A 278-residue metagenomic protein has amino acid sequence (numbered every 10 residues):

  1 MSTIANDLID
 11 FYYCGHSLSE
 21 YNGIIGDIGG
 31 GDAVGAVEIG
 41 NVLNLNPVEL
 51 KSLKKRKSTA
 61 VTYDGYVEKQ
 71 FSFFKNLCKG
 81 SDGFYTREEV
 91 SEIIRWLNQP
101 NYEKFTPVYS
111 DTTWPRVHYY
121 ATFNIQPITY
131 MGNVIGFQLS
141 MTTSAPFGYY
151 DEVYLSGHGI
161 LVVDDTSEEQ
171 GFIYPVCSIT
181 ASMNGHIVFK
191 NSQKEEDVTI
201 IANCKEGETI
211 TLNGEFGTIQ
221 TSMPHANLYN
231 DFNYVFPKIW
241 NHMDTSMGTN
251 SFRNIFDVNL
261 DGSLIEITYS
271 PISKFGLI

Functional and structural regions predicted by a protein language model:
M1-P47: Polar/acidic, low-complexity leader/linker segments enriched in S/T/G and N/D
T3-Y13, E103-P107, H186-K190, I219-T221: Short polybasic amphipathic segments
L18-G29, P115-F123, D197-C204: Short amphipathic beta-strand/extended segments with alternating polar/hydrophobic composition
K51-F84, N133-F147, N250: Oligomerization/assembly interface segments of phage tail-like spikes and tubes
G65-S110: Long, hydrophobic/aromatic-enriched structural stretches that serve as scaffold segments
K69-F71, Y119, F137-L139, P175 (+1 more regions): Hydrophobic residues positioned within well-ordered beta-strands of beta-sheet architectures
Q99-F147: Short beta-strand and beta-hairpin "edge-sheet" elements
Y149-I278: Intrinsically disordered, low-complexity segments enriched in serine, threonine, and glycine
